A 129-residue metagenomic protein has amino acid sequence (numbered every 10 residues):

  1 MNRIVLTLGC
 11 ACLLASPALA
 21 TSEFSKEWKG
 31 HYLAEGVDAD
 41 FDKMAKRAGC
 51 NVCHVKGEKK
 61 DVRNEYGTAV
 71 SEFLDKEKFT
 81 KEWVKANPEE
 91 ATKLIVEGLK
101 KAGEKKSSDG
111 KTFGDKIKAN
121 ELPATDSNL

Functional and structural regions predicted by a protein language model:
M1-I4: Positively charged n-region of N-terminal signal peptides that target proteins for export
T7-A15: Bacterial N-terminal signal peptides
S16-A20: Sec/Tat signal peptide C-region and signal peptidase I cleavage site
T21-K26, H31-Y32, E77-L129: C-type cytochrome heme-c attachment and multiheme electron-transfer modules
F24-G49: Local sequence-structure signature of Cys/Sec-based thiol-disulfide redox active-site neighborhoods
E27, G57-D61: Cys/His-rich zinc-coordinating "finger/knuckle" motifs
R47-G57: The canonical Cys-X-X-Cys-His
K60-E72: Accessory beta->alpha helical hairpin/"wing" motif in late/C-terminal subdomains of nucleic-acid enzymes
